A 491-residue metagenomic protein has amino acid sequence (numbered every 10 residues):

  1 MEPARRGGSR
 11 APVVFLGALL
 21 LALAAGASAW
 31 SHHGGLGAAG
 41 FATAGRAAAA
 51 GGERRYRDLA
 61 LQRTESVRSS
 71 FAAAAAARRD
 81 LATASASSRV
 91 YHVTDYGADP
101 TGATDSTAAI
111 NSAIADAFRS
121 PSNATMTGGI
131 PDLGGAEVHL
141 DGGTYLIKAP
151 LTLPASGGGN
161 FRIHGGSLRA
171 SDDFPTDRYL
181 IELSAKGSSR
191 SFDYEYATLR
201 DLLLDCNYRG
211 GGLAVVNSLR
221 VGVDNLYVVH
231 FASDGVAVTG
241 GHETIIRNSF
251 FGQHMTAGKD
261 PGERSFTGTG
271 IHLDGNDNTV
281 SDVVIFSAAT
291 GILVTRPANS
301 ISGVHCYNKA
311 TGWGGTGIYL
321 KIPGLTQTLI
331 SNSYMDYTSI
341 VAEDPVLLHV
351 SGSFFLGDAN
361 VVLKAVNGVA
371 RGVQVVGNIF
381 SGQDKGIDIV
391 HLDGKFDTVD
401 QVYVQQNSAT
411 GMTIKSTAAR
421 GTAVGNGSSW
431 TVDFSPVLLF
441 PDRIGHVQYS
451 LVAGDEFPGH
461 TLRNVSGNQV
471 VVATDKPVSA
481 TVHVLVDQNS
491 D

Functional and structural regions predicted by a protein language model:
E2-D201, T256-D260, Y403-G427, V432-D491: Extracellular "leader-to-stem" segments immediately downstream of a signal peptide or signal-anchor in secreted/lumenal
W30, R46-G51, R55, V350 (+1 more regions): Extended, hydrophobic interaction surfaces within ordered domains
A60-S66, S70-A73, D80, R247 (+4 more regions): Hydrophobic, helix-prone linear segments
S85-A86, I130-G134, V216, P323 (+2 more regions): Flexible, charged surface loops at secondary-structure boundaries
I110, A115, K148-L153, F174-R190 (+10 more regions): Extracellular beta-strand/beta-solenoid scaffold signature
N160-R169, D193-C206, L219-H230, H242-P261 (+7 more regions): Right-handed parallel beta-helix
L348-V350, F355, L363, G368-V373 (+5 more regions): Structured C-terminal portions of repeat-based eukaryotic scaffold domains
